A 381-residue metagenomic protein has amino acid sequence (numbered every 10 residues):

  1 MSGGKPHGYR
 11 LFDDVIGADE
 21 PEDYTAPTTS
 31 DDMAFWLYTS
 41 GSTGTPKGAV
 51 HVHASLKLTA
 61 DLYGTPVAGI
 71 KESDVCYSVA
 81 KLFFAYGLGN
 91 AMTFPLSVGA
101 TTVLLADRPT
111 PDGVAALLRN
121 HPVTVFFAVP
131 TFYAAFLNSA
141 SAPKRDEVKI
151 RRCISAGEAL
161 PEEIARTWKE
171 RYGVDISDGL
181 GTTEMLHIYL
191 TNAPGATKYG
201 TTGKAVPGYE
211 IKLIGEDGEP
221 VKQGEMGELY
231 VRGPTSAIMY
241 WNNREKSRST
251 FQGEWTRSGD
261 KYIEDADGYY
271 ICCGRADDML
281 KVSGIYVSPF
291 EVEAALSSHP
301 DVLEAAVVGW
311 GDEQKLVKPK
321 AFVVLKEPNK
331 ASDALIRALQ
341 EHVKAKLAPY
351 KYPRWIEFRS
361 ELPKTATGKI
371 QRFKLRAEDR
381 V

Functional and structural regions predicted by a protein language model:
M1-A18, R119, L325-E327, L339: Structural core segment of the AMP-binding/adenylate-forming
M1-P6, A156, S177-E184, I188 (+3 more regions): Beta-strand->loop->alpha-helix junctions that form or flank phosphate-binding loops in nucleotide-handling enzymes
K5-Y9, I16-Y38, T45, G69-V75: Conserved pre-ATP/AMP-binding loop-to-beta segment of ANL
M33, T39-S42, C76, L82 (+9 more regions): Conserved S/T- and glycine-rich ATP-binding loop of Class I adenylate-forming
K57-S78, F83-T124, S139: Conserved AMP-binding/adenylation subdomain of ANL enzymes
A100, V123-A128, L137-K198, E210: Gly/Ser/Thr-rich phosphate-binding loop
R119, F126, G181, G233 (+6 more regions): AMP-binding/adenylate-forming catalytic core of the ANL superfamily
A159, T197-N242, T250, D267: Adenylate-forming AMP-binding core of the ANL superfamily, especially NRPS adenylation
